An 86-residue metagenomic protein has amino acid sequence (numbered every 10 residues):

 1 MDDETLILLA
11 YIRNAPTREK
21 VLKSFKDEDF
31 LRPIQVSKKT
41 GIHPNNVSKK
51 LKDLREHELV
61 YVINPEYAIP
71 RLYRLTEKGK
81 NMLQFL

Functional and structural regions predicted by a protein language model:
M1-K20: Short alpha-helical segments that sit at the start of domains
A15, N64-L72: Short, Lys/Arg-rich nucleic-acid/phosphate-binding segment
E19-K23, N81: Pre-recognition alpha-helix immediately N-terminal to the DNA-recognition helix within helix-turn-helix or winged-helix
K23, P33-I34, K52: Residues within the helices of the helix-turn-helix
D27, R74-L86: Conserved segment of winged-helix/HTH DNA-binding domains
F30-K38: Short acidic, hydrophobic short linear motifs in intrinsically disordered regions
I42-E56: Short amphipathic alpha-helical interaction segments
R55-P65: A short, conserved structural fragment
